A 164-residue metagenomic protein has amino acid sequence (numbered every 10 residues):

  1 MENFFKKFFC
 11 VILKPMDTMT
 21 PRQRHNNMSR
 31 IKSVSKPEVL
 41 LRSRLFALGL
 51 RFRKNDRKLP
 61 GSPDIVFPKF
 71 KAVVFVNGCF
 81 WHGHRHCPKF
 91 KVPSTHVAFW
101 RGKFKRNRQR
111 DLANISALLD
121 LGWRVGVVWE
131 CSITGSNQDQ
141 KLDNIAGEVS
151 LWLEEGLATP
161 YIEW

Functional and structural regions predicted by a protein language model:
F5-V127, S132-W164: Nucleic-acid endo/exonuclease domains
